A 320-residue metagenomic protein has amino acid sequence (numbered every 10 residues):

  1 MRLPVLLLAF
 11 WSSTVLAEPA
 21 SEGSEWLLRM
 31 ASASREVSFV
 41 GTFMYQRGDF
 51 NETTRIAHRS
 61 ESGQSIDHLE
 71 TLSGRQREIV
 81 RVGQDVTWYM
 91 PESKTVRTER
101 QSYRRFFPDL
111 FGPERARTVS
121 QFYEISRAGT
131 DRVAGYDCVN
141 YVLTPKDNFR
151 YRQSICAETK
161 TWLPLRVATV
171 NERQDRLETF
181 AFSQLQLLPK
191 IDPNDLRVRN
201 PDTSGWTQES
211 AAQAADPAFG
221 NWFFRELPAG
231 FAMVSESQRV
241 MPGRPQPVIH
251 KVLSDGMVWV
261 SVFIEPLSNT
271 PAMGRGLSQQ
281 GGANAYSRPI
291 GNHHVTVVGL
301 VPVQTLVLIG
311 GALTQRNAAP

Functional and structural regions predicted by a protein language model:
M1-L7: Sec-dependent signal peptide recognition, specifically the positively charged N-region followed immediately by
S12-T14: N-terminal signal peptide c-region/cleavage motif recognized by signal peptidases
E18-E92, Q121-T169: N-terminal mature ectodomain segment of secretory-pathway/periplasmic proteins
W88-F111: Acidic/charged, solvent-exposed loop-and-adjacent secondary-structure segments enriched in E/D, K/R, S/T, and G/P
R97, P164-L165, L177, V234: Generic structural signal for well-ordered beta-strand positions
Y103-R104, K146, V170-Q174: A short acidic/small-residue loop/turn micro-motif
T161-L163, V170, Q174-P193, T296-P320: Surface-exposed amphipathic alpha-helical segments
G205-G291, V303-T305: Short, solvent-exposed recognition patches
